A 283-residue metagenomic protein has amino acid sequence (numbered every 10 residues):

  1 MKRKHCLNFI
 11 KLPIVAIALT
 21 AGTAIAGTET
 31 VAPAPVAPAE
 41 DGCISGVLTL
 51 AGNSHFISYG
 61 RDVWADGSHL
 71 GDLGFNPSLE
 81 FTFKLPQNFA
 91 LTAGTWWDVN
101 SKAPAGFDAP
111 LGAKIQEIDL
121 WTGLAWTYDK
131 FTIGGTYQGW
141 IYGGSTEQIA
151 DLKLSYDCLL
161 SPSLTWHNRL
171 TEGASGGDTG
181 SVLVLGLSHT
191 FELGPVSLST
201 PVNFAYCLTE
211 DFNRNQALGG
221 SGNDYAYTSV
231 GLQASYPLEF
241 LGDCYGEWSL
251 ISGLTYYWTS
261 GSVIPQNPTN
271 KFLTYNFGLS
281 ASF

Functional and structural regions predicted by a protein language model:
G27-P86, A90-A105: Short glycine/proline- and aromatic-enriched beta-strand/turn motifs that initiate or cap beta-hairpins
E29-S45, T82-T92, T127-I133, L159-S161 (+4 more regions): Short loop/turn motifs that connect adjacent beta-strands in outer-membrane beta-barrel proteins
I44, H69-P77, K114-L120, T146-A150 (+3 more regions): Residues that define the transmembrane beta-barrel architecture of outer-membrane proteins
L50-F56, A90-S101, K130-G143, A150-L152 (+3 more regions): Transmembrane beta-strand segments that form the barrel wall of outer-membrane beta-barrel proteins
L50-G52, F75-F83, T95, L120-W126 (+8 more regions): Residues on the lipid-exposed face of transmembrane beta-strands in outer-membrane beta-barrel proteins
A65, H69, P86-Y128, I133-T146 (+1 more regions): Surface-exposed loop and membrane-interface regions of Gram-negative outer-membrane beta-barrel proteins
T146-Y236: Detector for outer-membrane/organellar transmembrane beta-barrel domains, recognizing the amphipathic beta-strand
T200, V230-F283: Predominantly the C-terminal beta-signal and adjacent terminal strand-loop region of outer-membrane beta-barrel
